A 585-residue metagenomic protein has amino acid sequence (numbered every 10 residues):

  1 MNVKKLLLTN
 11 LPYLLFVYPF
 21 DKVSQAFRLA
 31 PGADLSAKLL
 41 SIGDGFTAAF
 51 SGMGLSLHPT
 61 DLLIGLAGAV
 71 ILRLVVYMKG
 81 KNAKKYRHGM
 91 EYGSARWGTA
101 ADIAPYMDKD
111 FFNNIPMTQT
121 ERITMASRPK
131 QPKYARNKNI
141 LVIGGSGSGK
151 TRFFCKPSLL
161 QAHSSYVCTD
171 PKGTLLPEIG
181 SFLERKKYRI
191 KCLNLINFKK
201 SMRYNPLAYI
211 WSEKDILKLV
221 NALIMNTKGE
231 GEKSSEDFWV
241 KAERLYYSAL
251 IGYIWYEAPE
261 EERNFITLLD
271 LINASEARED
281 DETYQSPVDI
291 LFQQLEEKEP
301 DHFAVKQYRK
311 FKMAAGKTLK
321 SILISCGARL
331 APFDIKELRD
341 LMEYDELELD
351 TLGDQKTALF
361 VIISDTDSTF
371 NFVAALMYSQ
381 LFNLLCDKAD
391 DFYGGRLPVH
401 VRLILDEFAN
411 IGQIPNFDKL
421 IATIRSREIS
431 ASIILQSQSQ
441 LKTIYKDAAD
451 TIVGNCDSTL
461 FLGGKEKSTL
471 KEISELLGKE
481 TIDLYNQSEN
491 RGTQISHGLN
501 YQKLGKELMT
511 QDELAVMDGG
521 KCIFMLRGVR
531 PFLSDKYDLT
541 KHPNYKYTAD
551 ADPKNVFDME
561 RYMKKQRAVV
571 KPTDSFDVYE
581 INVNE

Functional and structural regions predicted by a protein language model:
M1-S148, R152-C155, K199, K479 (+3 more regions): Basic- and hydrophobic-enriched, low-structure N-terminal and domain-boundary segments that flank ATP-binding catalytic
L6, D21, Q25, R136-I429 (+5 more regions): P-loop NTPase motor domains
S41, G52, E276-E279, N490 (+2 more regions): Intrinsically disordered, low-complexity segments enriched in small/polar residues
T99-Y106, Q119-P132, R152-F153, T318-I324 (+6 more regions): A broad, low-specificity signal for short, low-complexity segments enriched in glycine/proline and polar/charged
P105-Y106, F372, F408, G464: A short glycine-/small-residue-rich loop at the edge of a beta-strand within enzyme catalytic domains
F111, I115-M117, F372-Q380, I473: Conserved long hydrophobic alpha-helices within structured protein cores
I421-I523: Conserved ATP-driven motor cores of ASCE-family P-loop NTPases powering translocation/secretion/packaging/pilus
